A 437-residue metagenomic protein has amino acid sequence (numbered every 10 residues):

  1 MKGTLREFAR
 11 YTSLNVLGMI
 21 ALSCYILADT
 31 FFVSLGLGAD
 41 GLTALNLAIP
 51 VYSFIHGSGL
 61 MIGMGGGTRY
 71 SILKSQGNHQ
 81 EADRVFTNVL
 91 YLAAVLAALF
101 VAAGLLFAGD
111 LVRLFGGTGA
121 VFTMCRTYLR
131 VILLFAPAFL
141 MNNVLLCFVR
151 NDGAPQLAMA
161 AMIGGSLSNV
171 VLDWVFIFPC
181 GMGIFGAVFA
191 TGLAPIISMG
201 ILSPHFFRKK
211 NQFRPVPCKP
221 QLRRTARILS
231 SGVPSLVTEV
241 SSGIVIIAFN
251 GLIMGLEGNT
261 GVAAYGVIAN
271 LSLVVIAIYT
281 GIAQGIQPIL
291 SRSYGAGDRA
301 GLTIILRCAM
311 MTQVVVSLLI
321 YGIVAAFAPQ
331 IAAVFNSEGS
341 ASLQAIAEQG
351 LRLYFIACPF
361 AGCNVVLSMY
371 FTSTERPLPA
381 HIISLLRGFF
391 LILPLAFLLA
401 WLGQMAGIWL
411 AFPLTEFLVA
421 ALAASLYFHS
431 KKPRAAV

Functional and structural regions predicted by a protein language model:
M1-N15, Y70-P137, P179-V233, L290-A357 (+1 more regions): Short alpha-helical transmembrane segments in multi-pass integral membrane proteins
G3-L37, P50-G65, R69, A94-V101 (+4 more regions): N-terminal transmembrane alpha-helices
R10-D29, V131, N142, G165 (+5 more regions): Transmembrane helical elements of multi-pass membrane transporters/channels
C24-T43, V112-G119, V175-M182, V240-N270 (+3 more regions): Helix-terminus/linker motif at the lipid-water interface of multi-pass membrane proteins
L27-F31, A102, V144-F148, L167-V175 (+7 more regions): Alpha-helical transmembrane segments of multipass membrane proteins
L35-G38, I72-S75, N151, C180 (+3 more regions): Membrane-helix boundary and inter-helical linker elements of multi-pass secondary transporters
L42-A102, F139-A158, A264-A328, A361-A380: Small-residue-rich hydrophobic transmembrane alpha-helices
G63, V131-R150, A158-N169, A187-L202 (+4 more regions): Short runs within selected transmembrane alpha-helices of multi-pass transporters and secretion channels
